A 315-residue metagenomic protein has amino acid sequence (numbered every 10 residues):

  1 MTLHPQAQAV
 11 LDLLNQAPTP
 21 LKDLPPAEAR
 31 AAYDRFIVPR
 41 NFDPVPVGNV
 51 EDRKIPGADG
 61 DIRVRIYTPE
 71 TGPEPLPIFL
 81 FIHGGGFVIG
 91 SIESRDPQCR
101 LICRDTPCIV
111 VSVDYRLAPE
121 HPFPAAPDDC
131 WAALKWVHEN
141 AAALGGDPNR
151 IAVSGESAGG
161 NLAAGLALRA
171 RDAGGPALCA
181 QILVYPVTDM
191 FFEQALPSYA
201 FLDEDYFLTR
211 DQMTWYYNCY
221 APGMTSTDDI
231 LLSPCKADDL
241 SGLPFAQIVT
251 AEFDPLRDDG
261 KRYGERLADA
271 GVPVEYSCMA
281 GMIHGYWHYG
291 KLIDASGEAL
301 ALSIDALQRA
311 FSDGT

Functional and structural regions predicted by a protein language model:
M1-I66, S312-T315: A glycine/proline-hinged amphipathic helix-loop "lid/cap" segment that gates access to hydrophobic ligand pockets
P56, V64-P75, C235-L240: Short beta-strand-to-loop junctions in surface cap/lid or active-site-entrance loops
P75-G84: Short beta-strand element of the alpha/beta-hydrolase
E93-S112: Short amphipathic alpha-helix adjacent to the substrate-entry channel of hydrolases
H121-A143: Alpha/beta-hydrolase active-site loop
H138-V153, A173: Gly/Ser-rich "nucleophile elbow"/oxyanion-hole loop immediately N-terminal to the catalytic nucleophile in hydrolases
P148-N149, A164-T315: Alpha/beta hydrolase fold serine-hydrolase catalytic domain that processes acyl esters and thioesters
G155, G159, A163: Gly/Ala-rich beta-loop-alpha elbow adjacent to hydrolase catalytic centers
